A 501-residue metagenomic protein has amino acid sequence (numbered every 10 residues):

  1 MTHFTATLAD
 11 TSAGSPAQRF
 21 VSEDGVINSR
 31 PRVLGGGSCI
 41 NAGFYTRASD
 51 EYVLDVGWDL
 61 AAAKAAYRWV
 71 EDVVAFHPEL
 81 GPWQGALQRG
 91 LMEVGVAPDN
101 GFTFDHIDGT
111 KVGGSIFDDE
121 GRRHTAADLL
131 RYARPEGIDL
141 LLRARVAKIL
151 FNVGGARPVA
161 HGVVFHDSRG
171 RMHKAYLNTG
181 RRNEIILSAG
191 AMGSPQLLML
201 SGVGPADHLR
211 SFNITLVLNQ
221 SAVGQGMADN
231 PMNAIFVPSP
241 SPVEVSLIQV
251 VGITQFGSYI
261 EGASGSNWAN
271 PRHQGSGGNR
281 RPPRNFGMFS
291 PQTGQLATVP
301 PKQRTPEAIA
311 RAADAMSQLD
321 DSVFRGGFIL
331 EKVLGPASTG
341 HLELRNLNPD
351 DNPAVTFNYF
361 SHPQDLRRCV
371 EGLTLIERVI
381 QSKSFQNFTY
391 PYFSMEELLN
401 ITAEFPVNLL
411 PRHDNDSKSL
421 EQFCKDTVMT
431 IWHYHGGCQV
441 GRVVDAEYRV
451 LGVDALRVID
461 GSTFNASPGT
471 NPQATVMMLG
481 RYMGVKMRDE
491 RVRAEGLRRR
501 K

Functional and structural regions predicted by a protein language model:
M1-D55, A61, V217-A222, D229-F236 (+1 more regions): N-terminal glycine-rich phosphate/pyrophosphate-binding loop and immediately adjacent elements
G37, G452-P468: Short FAD-binding loop at a beta-strand-to-alpha-helix junction that anchors the flavin cofactor in diverse
C39, E51-Y52, G57-G162, A234-I235 (+2 more regions): Conserved redox-cofactor binding core of oxidoreductases
R145, R182-E184, S188-P195, S201-V203 (+2 more regions): Glycine-/small-residue-rich beta->alpha transition segments that form the dinucleotide
K148-I185: Conserved beta-strand-loop-beta-strand element in the redox core of flavoprotein oxidoreductases
P195-M199, V203-G335, N346, P363 (+7 more regions): Mid-to-C-terminal "cap/lid" subdomains and adjacent gly/pro-rich loops that border and regulate access to redox
E331-E343, H435-R457: FAD-binding beta-loop-beta segment adjacent to the flavin cofactor pocket
A466-V485: A conserved FAD-binding loop/helix module that cradles the flavin
